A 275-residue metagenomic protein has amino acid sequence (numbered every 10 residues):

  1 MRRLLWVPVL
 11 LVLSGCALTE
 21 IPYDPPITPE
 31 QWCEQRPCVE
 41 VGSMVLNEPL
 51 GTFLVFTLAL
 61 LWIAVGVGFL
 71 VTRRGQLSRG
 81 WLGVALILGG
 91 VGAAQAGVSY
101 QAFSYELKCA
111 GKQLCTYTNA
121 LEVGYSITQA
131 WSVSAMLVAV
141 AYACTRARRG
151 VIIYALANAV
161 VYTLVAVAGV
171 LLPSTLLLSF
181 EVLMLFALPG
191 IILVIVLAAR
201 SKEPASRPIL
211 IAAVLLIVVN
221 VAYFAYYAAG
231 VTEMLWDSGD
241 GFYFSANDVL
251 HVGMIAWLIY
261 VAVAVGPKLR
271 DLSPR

Functional and structural regions predicted by a protein language model:
P8-L11, G15-G111: N-terminal topogenic module of multi-pass integral membrane proteins
A17-Y23, G90-A110, A159-S179, L216-D240: C-terminal ends of transmembrane alpha-helices and the immediately adjacent extracellular/lumenal or cytosolic loop
V39-P49, R73-G80, Q113-V123, R149 (+2 more regions): Juxtamembrane loop-transmembrane helix junctions in multi-pass integral membrane proteins, especially the extracellular
N47-L60, A96, Y117-S134, L178-I191 (+1 more regions): Alpha-helical transmembrane segments of polytopic membrane proteins
T57-V67, V84-V98, A157-V160, L164 (+4 more regions): Lipid-exposed faces of alpha-helical membrane segments in multi-pass integral membrane proteins
W62-G75, G83-I87, G97-L114, T118-Y154 (+1 more regions): Internal transmembrane alpha-helix with an interfacial aromatic "cap," most often the third helix
A64-L70, M136-A143, L164-P173, L185-A228 (+1 more regions): Alpha-helical transmembrane segments in multipass membrane proteins, preferentially the mid-helix core
V196-L197, I211-R275: C-terminal transmembrane-bundle signature of multipass membrane proteins, characterized by strong activation on
